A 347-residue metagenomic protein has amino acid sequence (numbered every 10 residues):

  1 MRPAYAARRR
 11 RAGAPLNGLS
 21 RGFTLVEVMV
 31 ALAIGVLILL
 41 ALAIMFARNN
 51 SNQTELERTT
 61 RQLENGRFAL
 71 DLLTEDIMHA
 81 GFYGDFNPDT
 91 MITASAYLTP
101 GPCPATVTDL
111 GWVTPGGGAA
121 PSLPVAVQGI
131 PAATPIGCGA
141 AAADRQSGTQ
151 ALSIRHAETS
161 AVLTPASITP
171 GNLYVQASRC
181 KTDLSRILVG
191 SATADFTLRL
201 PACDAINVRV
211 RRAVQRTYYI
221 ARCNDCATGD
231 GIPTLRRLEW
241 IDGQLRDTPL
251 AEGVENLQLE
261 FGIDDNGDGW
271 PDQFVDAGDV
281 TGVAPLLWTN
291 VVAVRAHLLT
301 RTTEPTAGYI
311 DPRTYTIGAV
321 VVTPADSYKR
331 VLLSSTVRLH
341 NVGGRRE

Functional and structural regions predicted by a protein language model:
M1-F23: N-terminal leader/signal peptides at the extreme start of proteins
P3, L32, F196-T197: Long, low-complexity, intrinsically disordered N-terminal extensions of eukaryotic proteins, enriched
R21-T74, M78-F82, R346: Aliphatic-rich helix starts adjacent to a transmembrane/signal segment
R48, R58, E64, G84 (+3 more regions): Generic structural "secondary-structure junction" signal
A69-A293, H297, T303-K329, R346-E347: N-terminal pilin/flagellin-like segments and related low-complexity appendage regions
R338-E347: Short, low-complexity, Pro/Ser/Thr/Gly-rich segments in the mature regions of secreted, periplasmic
